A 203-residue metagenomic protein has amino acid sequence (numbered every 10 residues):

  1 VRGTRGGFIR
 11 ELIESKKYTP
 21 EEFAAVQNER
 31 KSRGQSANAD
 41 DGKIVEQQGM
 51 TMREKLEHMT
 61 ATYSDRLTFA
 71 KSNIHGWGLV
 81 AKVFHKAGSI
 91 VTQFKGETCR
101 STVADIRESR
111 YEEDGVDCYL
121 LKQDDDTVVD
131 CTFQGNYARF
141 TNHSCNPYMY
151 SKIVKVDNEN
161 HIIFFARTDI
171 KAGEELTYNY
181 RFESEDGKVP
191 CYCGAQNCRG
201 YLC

Functional and structural regions predicted by a protein language model:
V1-W77, V189-P190, A195-C203: Accessory low-complexity/Zn-finger-associated flanking regions of SET/PR-domain chromatin methyltransferases
R2, L12, K17, E57 (+4 more regions): Generic detection of intrinsically disordered/low-complexity segments and helix-coil linkers/edges
G6, K16, E21, S109 (+2 more regions): Intrinsically disordered, low-complexity segments enriched in small/polar residues
F8, I13, L67, S109 (+2 more regions): Alpha-helical interaction segments
T19, S64, E112, L120 (+2 more regions): Compositionally biased, intrinsically disordered low-complexity regions enriched in proline and serine
R30, N38-I153: Catalytic cores of histone-lysine modification enzymes
C145-C203: C-terminal SET catalytic tail plus cysteine-rich post-SET Zn-binding segment of SAM-dependent SET-domain
